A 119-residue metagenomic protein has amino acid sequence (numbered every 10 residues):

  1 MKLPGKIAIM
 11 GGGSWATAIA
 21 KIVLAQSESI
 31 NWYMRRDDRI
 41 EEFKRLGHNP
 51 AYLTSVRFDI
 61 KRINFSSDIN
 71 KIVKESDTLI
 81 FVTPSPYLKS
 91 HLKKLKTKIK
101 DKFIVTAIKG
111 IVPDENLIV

Functional and structural regions predicted by a protein language model:
M1-V56, I63-S67: NAD(P)+-binding Rossmann beta1-loop-alpha1 motif at the extreme N-terminus of oxidoreductases
K2-P4, E75, I99-K100: Short helix-loop-beta connector
G11, I60-K61, T83, I111: Residues that cap or flank secondary-structure elements
D37, I72, I111: Residue-level detector of flexible, active-site-proximal loop/helix-junction positions within diverse enzyme catalytic
I60-S76: A structured beta-alpha segment of the ubiquitous adenosine-cofactor-binding alpha/beta core
T78-F81, S85-V119: Rossmann-like NAD(P)(H) cofactor-binding subdomain of soluble oxidoreductases
